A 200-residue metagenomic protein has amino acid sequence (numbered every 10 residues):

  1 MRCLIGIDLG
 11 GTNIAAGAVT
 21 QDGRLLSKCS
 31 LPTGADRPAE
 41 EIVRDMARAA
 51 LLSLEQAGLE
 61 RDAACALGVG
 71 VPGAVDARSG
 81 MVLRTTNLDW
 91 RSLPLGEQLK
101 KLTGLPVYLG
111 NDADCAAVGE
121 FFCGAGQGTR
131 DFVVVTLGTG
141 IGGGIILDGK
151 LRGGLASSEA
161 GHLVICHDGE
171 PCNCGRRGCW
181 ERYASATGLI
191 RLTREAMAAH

Functional and structural regions predicted by a protein language model:
M1-I5: Extreme N-terminal starter segment of soluble prokaryotic enzymes
I7-T12, T136-G140: A short acidic Gly-Thr/Ser loop motif
G17-T20, S27-S30, R37-I42, L102-T103 (+2 more regions): Glycine/GP-enriched mid-protein hinge/lid loop-to-helix segment characteristic of carbohydrate kinases
T20-D22, D76: Short acidic/glycine-rich beta-turn/loop cap or linker motifs at sensory/regulatory domain boundaries that couple input
G34-A35, A39-L51, E55, L59 (+2 more regions): Glycine-rich phosphate-binding loop and adjoining helix at the ATP-binding site of ATP-dependent phosphoryl-transfer
